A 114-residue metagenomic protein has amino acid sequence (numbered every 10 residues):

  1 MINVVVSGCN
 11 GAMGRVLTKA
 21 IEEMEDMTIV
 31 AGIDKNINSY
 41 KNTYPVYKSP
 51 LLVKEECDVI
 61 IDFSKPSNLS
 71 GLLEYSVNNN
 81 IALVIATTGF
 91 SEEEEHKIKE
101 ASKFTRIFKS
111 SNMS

Functional and structural regions predicted by a protein language model:
M1-V5: Extreme N-terminal starter segment of soluble prokaryotic enzymes
S7-T18: N-terminal Rossmann NAD(P)H-binding glycine-rich loop of SDR-like oxidoreductase domains
E23-N42: NAD(P)-binding Rossmann-fold cofactor-contacting core
T28-I29, N42-E56: Short acidic low-complexity segments
I29, V46, L83-V84, R106-I107: Hydrophobic beta-strand scaffold residues
V53-I61, N78-L83: Short acidic/histidine-rich motifs immediately flanking catalytic phosphotransfer sites in two-component signaling
D58-S76, G89-E94: Beta-loop-alpha module in the N-terminal Rossmann-like domain of NAD(P)-dependent dehydrogenases, especially those
L73-E74, T87-K109: Rossmann-fold NAD(P)-binding glycine/threonine-rich loop
